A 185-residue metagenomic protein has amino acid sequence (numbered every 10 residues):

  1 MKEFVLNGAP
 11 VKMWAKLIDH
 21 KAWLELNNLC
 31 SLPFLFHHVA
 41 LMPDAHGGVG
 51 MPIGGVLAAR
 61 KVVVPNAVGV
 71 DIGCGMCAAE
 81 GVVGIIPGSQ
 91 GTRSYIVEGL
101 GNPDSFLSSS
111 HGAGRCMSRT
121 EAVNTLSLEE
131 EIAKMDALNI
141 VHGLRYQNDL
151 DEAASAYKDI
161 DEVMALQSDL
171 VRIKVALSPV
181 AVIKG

Functional and structural regions predicted by a protein language model:
K2-E25, F34-V39, G47-I53, L57 (+2 more regions): Domain-length cofactor-binding catalytic modules of enzymes
C30: Beta-strand elements of modular eukaryotic interaction domains
A67-G69, G73-A79: A generic, well-ordered mixed alpha/beta core segment in the N-terminal half of proteins
